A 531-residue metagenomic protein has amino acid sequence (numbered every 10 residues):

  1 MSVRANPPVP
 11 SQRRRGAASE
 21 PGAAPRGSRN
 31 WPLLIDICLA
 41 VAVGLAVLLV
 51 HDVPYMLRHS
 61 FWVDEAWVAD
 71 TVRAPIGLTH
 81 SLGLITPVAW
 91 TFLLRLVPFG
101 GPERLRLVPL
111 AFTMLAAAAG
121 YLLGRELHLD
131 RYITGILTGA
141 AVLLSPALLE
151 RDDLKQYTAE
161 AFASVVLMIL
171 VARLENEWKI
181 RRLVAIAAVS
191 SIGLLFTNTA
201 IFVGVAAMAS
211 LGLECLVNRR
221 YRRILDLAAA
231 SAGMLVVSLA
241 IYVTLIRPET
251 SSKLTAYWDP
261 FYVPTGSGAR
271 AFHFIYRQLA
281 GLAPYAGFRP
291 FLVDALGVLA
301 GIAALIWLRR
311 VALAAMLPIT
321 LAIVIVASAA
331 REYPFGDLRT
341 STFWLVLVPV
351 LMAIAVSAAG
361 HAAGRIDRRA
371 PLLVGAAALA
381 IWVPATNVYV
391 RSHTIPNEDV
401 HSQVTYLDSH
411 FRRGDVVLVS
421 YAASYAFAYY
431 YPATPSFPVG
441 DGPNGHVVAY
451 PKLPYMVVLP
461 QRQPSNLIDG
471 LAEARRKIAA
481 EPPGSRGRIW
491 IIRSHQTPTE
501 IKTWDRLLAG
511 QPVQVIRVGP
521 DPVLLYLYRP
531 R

Functional and structural regions predicted by a protein language model:
S2-P32: Short, Lys/Arg-rich, polar N-terminal cytosolic tail immediately upstream of the first transmembrane signal-anchor
V3, S28, P32-R531: Membrane-proximal helix-loop-helix interfaces that form the catalytic/acceptor-binding platform of multi-pass membrane
